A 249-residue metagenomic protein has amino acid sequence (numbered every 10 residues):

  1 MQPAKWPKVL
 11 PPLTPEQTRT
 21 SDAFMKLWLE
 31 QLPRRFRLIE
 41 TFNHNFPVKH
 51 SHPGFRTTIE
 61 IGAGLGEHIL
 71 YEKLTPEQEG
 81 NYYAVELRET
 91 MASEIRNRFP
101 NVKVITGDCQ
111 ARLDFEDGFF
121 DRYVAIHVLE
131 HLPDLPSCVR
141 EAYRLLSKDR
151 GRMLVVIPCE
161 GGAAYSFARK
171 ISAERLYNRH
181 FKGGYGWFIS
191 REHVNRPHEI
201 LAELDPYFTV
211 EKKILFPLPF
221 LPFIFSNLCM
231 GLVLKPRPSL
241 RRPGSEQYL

Functional and structural regions predicted by a protein language model:
A4-T18, A23-K26, E30-R34, A111 (+2 more regions): S-adenosyl-L-methionine-dependent methyltransferase catalytic module, highlighting the catalytic core
T14, T18-T20, T41, T57-T58 (+5 more regions): Residue-identity detector for threonine
E30-N45: Conserved SAM-binding loop and adjacent beta-strand
T41, E89, V194-H198: Short, surface-exposed alpha-helical segments at coil->helix boundaries
N45-A163, G231-P238: Conserved SAM-binding loop
